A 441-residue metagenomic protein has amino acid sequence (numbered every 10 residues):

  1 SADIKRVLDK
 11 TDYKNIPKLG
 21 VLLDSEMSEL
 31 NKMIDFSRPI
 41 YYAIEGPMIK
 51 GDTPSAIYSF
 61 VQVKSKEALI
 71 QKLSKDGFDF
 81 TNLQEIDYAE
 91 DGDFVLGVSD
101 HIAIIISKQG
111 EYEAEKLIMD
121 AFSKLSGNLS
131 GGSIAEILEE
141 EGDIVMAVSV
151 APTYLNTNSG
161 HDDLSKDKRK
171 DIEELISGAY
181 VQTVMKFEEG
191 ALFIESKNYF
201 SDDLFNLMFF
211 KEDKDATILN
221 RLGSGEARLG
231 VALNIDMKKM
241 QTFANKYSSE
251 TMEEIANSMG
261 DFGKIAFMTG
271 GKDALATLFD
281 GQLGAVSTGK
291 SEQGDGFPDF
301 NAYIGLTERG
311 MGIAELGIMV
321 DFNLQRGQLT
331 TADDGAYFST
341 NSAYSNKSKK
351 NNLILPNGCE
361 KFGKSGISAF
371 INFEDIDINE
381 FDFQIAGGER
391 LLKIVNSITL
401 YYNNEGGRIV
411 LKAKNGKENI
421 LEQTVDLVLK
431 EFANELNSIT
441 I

Functional and structural regions predicted by a protein language model:
S1-D76, T81-E85, E90, G131-G178 (+2 more regions): Structural boundary/hinge residues at secondary-structure and domain interfaces
I4-L8, A89, A114-S126, I134 (+6 more regions): Generic hydrophobic, helix-prone segments enriched in Leu/Val/Ile
L30-E140, A276-A369, I409-E418: Single conserved position on a long alpha-helix in the C-terminal lobe of the eukaryotic protein kinase
P39-I44, K50, F94-V98, K170-E189 (+3 more regions): Broad, structure-driven detector of short, well-ordered beta-strand segments within folded domains
S99, S107-I134, R169-S177, G230-N234 (+5 more regions): Contiguous hydrophobic segments
N156-D162, T242, I313-I318, D375-G387 (+1 more regions): Flexible, membrane-facing loop/turn or short amphipathic-helix motifs that contact lipid bilayers or gate lipid-binding
R221, Y247-S249, A336-Y337, A343 (+3 more regions): Glycine-rich, small/hydroxylated-residue low-complexity segments
N352-I441: Long, C-terminal catalytic modules of enzymes
